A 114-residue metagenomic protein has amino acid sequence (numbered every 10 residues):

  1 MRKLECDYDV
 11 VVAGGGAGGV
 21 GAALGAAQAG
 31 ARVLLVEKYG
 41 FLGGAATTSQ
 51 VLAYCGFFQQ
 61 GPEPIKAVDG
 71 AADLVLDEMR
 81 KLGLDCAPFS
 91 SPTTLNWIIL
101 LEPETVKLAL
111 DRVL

Functional and structural regions predicted by a protein language model:
L4-G18: Beta1/beta-strand and adjacent pyrophosphate-binding region of the FAD-binding site in flavoprotein oxidoreductases
D9-V10, R32-L34: Structural motif
A13-G15, V36-Y39: Active-site-proximal beta-strand/loop segments in catalytic clefts of secreted hydrolases
G18, A22-A27: Small-residue (primarily alanine) positions within well-ordered alpha-helices, especially packing/interaction faces
G25, A31-R32, K38-L114: Conserved N-terminal/central alpha/beta ligand/cofactor-binding core
